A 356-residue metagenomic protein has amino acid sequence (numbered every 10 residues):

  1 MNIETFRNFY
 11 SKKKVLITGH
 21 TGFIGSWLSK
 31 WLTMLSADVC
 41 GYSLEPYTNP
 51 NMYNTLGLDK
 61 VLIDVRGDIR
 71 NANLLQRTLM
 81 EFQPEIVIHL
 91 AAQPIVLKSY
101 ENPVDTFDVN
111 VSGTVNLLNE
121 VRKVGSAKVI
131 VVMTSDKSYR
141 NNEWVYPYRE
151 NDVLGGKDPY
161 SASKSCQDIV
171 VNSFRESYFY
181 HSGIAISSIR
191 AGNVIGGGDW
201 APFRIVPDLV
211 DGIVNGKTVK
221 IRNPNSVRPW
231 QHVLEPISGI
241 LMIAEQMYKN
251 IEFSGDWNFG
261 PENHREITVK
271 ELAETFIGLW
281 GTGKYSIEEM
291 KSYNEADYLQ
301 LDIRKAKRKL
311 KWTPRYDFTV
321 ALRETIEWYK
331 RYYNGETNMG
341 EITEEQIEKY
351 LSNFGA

Functional and structural regions predicted by a protein language model:
M1-A191, Y332, E345-Y350: N-terminal Rossmann-like NAD(P)+-binding domain of SDR-like oxidoreductases, especially those catalyzing
K30, S112-V115, I169, P207 (+3 more regions): Surface-exposed alpha-helical interface segments used for non-catalytic interactions
T33-A37, G67, N193, I213-A356: C-terminal substrate-binding subdomain of Rossmann-fold SDR/epimerase-dehydratase oxidoreductases
E150-D152, S163, I186, P207 (+2 more regions): C-terminal structured domain segments across diverse proteins
E176-F179, D211, G278: Short alpha-helical segment within the cytosolic histidine kinase core of two-component systems
